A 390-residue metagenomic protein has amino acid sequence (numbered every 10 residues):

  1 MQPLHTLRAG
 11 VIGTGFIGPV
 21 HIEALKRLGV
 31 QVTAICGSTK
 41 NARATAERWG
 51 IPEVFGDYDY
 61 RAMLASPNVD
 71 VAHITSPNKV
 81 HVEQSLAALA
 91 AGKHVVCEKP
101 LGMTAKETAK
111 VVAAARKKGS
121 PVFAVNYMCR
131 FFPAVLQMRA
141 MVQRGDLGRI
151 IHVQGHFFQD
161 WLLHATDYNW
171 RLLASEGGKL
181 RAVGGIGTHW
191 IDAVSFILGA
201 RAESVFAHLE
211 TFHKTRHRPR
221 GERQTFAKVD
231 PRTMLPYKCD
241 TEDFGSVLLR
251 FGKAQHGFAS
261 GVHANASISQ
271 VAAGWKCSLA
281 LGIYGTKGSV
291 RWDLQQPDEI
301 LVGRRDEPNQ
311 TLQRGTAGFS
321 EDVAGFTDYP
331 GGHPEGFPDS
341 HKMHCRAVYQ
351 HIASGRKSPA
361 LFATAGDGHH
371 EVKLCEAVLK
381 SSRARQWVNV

Functional and structural regions predicted by a protein language model:
M1-G50: N-terminal Rossmann-like dinucleotide-binding module
M1-T6, V71-H73, R116, Q296 (+2 more regions): C-terminal helix-rich "cap/oligomerization" subdomain common to oxidoreductases
G29, G92, G119-S120, G145 (+2 more regions): Glycine-centered short loops/turns at secondary-structure junctions
I51-A114: Beta-loop-alpha module in the N-terminal Rossmann-like domain of NAD(P)-dependent dehydrogenases, especially those
G56, C97, M103, F123-V125 (+2 more regions): Hydrophobic residues in well-ordered beta-strands that form the structural core
P121, C129-C239, I300, R385: Predominantly a Rossmann-like dinucleotide-binding segment in NAD(P)-dependent oxidoreductases
T188, S267-K276: Glycine-rich phosphate/pyrophosphate-binding beta-alpha loops
K214-D240, S246-F258, L281-G282, T286-F362 (+1 more regions): C-terminal glycine/acidic-rich active-site capping loop/insertion
